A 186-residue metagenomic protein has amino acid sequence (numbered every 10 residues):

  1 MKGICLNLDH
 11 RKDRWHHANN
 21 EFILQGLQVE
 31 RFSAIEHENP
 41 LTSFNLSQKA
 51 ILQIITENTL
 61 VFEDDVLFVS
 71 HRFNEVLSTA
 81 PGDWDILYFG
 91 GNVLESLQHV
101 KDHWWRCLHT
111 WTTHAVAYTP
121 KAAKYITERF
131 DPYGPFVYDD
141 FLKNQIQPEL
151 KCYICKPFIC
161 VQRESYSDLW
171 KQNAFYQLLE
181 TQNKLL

Functional and structural regions predicted by a protein language model:
M1-F62, V66-L186: An acidic/histidine-cluster motif and surrounding catalytic segment that typifies divalent-metal-assisted enzyme active
